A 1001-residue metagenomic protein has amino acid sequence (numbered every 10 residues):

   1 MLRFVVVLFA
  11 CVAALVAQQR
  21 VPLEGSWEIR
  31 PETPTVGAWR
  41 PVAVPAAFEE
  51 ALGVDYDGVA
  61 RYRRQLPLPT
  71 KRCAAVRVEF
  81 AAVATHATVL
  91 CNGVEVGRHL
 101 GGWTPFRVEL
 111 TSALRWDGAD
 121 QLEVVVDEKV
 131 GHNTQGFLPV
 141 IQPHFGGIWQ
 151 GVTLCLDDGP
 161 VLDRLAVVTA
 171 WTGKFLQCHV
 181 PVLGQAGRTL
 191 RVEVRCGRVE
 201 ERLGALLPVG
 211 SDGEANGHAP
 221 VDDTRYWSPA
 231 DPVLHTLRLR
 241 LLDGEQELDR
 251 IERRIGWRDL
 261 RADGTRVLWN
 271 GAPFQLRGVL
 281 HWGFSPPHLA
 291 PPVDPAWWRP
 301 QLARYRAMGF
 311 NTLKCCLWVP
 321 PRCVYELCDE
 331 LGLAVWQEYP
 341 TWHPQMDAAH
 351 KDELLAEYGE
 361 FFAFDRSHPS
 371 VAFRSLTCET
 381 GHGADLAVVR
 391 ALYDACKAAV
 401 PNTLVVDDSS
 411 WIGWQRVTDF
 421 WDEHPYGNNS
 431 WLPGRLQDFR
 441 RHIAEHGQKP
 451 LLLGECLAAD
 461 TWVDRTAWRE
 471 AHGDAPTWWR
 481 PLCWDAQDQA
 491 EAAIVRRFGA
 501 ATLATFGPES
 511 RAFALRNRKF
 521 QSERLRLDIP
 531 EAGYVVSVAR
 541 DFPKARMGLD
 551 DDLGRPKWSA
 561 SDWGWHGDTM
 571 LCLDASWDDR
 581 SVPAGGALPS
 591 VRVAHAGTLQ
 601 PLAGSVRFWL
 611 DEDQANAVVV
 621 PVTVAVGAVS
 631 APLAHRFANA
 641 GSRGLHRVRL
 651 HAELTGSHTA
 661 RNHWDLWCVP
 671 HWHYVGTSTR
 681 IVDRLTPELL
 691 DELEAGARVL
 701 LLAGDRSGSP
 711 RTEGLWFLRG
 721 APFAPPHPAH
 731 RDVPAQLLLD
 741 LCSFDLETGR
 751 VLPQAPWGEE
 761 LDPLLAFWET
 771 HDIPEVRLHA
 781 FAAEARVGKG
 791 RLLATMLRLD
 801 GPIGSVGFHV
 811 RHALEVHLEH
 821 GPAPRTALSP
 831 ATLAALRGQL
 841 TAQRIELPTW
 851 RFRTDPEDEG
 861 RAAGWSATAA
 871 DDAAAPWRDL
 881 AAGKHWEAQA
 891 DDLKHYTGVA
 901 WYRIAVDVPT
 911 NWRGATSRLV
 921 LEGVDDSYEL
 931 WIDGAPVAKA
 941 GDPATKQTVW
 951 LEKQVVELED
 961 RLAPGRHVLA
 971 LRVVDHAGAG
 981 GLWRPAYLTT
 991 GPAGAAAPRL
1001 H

Functional and structural regions predicted by a protein language model:
L23-S26, P31, A46-E50, W116-F175 (+9 more regions): An acidic-aromatic loop/edge-strand motif
R30, D57-L162, A186, E201 (+4 more regions): Accessory beta-strand-rich segments of carbohydrate-active enzymes
V89-C91, F175-L207, L237, G586-V624 (+3 more regions): Beta-strand-rich binding/interaction modules
R115-A119, P181-R261, G641-Y674, P964-R966: Extended acidic/polar, glycine-enriched regions that form or flank non-catalytic beta-rich accessory modules
L165-A166, R238-Y305, E326, L666: N-terminal carbohydrate-binding accessory modules
P300-A303, T312-G554: Substrate-binding/catalytic cleft of secreted carbohydrate-active enzymes, primarily glycoside hydrolases
S537-A596: Aromatic-rich peripheral "rim/lid" segments of glycoside hydrolase catalytic domains that contact and position glycan
D705-V806, P822-Q843: Catalytic beta-strand/loop cores that center a nucleophilic Ser/Cys/Thr and support acyl-enzyme chemistry
